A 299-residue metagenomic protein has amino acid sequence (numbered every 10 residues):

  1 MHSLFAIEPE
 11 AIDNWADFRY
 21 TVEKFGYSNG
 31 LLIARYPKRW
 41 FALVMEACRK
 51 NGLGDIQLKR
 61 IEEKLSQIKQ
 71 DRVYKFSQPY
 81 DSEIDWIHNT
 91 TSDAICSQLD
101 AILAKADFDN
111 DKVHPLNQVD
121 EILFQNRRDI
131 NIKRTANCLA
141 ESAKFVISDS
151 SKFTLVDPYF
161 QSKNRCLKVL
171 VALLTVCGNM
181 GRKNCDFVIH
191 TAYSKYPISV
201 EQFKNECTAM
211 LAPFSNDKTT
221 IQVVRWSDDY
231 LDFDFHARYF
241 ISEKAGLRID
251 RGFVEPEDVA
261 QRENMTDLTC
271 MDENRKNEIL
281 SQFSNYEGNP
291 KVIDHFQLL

Functional and structural regions predicted by a protein language model:
M1-A136, A143, V171-L299: PLD/PLD-like phosphodiesterase catalytic module centered on the HKD motif
K133-K163: A structural/positional concept
S162-N164, P197-I198: A generic structural signal for short coil/turn motifs at secondary-structure boundaries
C166-L170: Leucine-rich repeat
